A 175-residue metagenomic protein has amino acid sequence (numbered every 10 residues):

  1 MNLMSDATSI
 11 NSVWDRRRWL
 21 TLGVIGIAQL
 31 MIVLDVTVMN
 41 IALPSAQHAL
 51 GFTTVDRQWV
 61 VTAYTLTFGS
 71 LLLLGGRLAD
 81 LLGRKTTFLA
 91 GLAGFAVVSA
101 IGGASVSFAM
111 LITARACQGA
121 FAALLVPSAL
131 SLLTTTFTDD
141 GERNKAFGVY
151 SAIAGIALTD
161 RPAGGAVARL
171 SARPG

Functional and structural regions predicted by a protein language model:
L3-G175: Transmembrane-helix bundle of Major Facilitator Superfamily
